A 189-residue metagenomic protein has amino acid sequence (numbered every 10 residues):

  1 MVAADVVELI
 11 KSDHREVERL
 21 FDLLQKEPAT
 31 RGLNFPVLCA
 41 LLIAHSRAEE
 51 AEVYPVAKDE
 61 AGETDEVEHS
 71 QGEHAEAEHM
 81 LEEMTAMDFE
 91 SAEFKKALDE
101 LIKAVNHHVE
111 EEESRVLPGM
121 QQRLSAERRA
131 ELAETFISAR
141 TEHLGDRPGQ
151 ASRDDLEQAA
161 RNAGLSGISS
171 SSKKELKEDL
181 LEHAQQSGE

Functional and structural regions predicted by a protein language model:
M1-E189: Small-residue-biased structural context
